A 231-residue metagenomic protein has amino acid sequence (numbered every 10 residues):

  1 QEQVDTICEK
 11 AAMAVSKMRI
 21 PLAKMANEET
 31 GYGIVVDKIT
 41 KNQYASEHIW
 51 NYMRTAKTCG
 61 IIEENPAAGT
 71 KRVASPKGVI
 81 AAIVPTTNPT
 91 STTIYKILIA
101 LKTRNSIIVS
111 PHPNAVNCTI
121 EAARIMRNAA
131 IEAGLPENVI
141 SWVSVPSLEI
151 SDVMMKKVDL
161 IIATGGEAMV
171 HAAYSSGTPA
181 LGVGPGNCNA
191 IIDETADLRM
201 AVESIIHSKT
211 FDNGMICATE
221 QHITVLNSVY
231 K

Functional and structural regions predicted by a protein language model:
Q1, K10-A14, M18, E29 (+5 more regions): Change "in soluble alpha/beta enzymes" to "in soluble alpha/beta proteins
Q1-T70: N-terminal Rossmann-like NAD(P)+-binding subdomain of aldehyde/semialdehyde dehydrogenases
D5-M13, I20, K24, S147-L160 (+2 more regions): Aldehyde/semialdehyde dehydrogenase
R54-A129, A133, S176-T178, N187 (+1 more regions): Conserved small-residue-rich beta-alpha loop and adjacent elements that most often cradle the phosphate/pyrophosphate
C59-R72, I140-V158: A structured beta-alpha segment of the ubiquitous adenosine-cofactor-binding alpha/beta core
T70-K77, A100-L101, E132-P136, D152-K156 (+5 more regions): Solvent-exposed alpha-helices and their adjacent loops that cap or buttress functional pockets in soluble metabolic
I94, K102, V170-K231: ALDH superfamily catalytic-core signature
